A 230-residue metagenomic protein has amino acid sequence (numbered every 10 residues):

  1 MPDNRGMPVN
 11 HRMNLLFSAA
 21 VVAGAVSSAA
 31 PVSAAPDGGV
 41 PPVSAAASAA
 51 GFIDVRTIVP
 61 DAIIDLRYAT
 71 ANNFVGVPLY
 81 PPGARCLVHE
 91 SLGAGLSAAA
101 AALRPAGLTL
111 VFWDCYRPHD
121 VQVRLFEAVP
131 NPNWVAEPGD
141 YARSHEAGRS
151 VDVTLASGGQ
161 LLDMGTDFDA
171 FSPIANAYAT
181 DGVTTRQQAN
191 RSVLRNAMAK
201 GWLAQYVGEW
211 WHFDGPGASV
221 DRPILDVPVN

Functional and structural regions predicted by a protein language model:
D3, V32-W113, E127-G208, D214-N230: Extracytoplasmic cell-surface/polysaccharide-interacting catalytic and binding patches
G6-F17: Bacterial N-terminal signal peptides that target proteins for export
N10, A29-P31: N-terminal twin-arginine translocation
L16-S28: Bacterial N-terminal signal peptides
P118: Segments that shape or occlude catalytic/ligand-binding pockets
V121-Q122: Short, well-ordered surface patches within globular domains
